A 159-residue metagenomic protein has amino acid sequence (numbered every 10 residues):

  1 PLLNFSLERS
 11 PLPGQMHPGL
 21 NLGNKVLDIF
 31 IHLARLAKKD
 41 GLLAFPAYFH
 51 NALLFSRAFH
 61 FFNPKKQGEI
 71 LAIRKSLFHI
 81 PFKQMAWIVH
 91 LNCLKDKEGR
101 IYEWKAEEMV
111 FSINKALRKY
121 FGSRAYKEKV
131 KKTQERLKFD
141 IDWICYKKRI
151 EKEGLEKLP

Functional and structural regions predicted by a protein language model:
P1-H60, K65-S76: Acyl-donor binding region in acyl/amide transferases
I70-P159: Intrinsically disordered, low-complexity, charge-dense segments enriched in Lys/Arg and Glu/Asp interspersed
